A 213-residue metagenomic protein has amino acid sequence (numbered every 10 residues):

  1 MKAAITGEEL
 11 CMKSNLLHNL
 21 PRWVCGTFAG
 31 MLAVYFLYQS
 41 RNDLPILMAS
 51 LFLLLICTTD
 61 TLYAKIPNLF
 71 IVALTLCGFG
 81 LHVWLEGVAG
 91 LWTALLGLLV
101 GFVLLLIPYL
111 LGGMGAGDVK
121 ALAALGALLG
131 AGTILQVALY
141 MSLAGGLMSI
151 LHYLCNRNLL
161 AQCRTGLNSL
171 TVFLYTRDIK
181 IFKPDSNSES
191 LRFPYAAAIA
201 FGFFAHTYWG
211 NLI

Functional and structural regions predicted by a protein language model:
M1-I213: A membrane-topology feature that recognizes alpha-helical transmembrane segments and their immediate juxtamembrane
